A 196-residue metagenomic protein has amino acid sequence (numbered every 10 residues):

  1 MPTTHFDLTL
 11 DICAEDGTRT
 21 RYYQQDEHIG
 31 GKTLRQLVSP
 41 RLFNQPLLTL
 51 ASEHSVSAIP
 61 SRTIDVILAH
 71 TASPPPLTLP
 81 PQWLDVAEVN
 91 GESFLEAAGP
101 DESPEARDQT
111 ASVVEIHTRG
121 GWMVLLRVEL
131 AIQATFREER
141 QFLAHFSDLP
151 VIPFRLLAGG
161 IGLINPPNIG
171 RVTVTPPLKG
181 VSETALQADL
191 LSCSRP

Functional and structural regions predicted by a protein language model:
M1-T20, P46, E53-S55, S61-L130 (+2 more regions): Intrinsic disorder/low-complexity detector
T20-V56, I132-Q141, D148, P153-I161 (+1 more regions): A cross-kingdom feature marking solvent-exposed beta-strand/loop segments within repeated, beta-rich binding/scaffold
N44, N90, N165-N168: Detector for Asparagine
S55-T63, G160-N168: Short coil-to-beta-strand transition motifs
R171: Active-site micro-motifs of SAM-dependent methyltransferase domains
